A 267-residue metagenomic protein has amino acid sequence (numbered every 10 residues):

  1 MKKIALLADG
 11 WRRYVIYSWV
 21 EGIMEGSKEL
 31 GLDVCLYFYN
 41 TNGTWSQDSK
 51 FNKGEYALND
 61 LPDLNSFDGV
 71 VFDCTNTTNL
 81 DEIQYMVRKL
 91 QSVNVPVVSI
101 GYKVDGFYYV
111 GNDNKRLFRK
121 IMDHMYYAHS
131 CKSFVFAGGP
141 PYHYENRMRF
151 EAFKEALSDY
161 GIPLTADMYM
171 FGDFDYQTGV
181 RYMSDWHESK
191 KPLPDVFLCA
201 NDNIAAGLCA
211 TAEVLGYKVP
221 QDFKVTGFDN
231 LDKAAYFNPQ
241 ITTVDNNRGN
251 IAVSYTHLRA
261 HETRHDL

Functional and structural regions predicted by a protein language model:
M1-D123, H187-E188, P192, N203: Alpha-helical recognition/docking segments in bacterial nutrient-uptake and carbohydrate-utilization systems
A8-S18, Y37-K53, N76-T77, Y109-K120 (+5 more regions): Hinge/beta->alpha junction and helix N-cap segments in small-molecule ligand-binding domains
S27, L157, A212: Conserved hydrophobic residues forming the short capping helix/wall of the S-adenosyl-L-methionine
L30, Y182-R264: Flexible loop/turn connectors
D68, C131-S133, D195: Short acidic/polar active-site loop segments enriched in Thr and Asp
H124-F134: Glycine-rich phosphate/diphosphate-binding loops that line cofactor/substrate pockets in enzymes
K132-S133, L164-M168, V219-K224: Short acidic capping loops at alpha-helix termini that bridge into adjacent secondary structure
